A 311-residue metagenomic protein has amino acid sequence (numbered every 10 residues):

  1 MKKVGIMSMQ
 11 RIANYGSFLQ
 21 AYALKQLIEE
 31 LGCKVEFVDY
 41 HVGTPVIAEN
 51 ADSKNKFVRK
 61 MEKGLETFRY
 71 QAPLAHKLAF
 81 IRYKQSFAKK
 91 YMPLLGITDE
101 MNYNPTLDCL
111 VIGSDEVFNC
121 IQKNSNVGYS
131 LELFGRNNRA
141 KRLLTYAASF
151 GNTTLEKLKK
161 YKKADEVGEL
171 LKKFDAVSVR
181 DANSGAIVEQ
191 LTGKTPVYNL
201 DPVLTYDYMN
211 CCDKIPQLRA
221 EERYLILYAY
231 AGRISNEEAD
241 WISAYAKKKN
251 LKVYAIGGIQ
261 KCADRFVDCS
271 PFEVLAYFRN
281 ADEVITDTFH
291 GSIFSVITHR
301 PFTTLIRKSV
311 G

Functional and structural regions predicted by a protein language model:
M1-G311: Active-site anion-handling motifs in enzyme catalytic cores
